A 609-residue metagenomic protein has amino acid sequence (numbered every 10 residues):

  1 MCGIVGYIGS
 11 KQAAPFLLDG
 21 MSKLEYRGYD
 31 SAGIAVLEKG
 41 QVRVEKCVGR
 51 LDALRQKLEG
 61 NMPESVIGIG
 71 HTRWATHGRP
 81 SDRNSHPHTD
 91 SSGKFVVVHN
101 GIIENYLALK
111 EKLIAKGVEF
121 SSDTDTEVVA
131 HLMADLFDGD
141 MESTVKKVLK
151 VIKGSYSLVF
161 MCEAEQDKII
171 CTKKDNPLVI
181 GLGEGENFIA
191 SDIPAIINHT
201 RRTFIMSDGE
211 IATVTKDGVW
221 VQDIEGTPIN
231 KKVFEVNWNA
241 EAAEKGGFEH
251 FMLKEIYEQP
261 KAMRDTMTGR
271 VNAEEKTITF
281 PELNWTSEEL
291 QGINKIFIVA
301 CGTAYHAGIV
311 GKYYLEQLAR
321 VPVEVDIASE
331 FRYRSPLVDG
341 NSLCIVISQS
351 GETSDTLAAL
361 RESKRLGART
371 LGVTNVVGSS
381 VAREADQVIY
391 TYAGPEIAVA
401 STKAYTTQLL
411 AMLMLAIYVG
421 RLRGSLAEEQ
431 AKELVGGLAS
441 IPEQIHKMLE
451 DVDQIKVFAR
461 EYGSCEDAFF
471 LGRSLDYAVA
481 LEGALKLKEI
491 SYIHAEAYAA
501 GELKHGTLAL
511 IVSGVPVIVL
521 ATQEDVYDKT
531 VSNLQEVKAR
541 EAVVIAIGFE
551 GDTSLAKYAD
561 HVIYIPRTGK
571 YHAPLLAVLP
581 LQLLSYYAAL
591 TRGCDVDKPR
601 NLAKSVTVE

Functional and structural regions predicted by a protein language model:
M1-H250, K261-N294, Y333, E428 (+3 more regions): Conserved short alpha-helical segments that host acidic/polar catalytic motifs at enzyme active sites
V66, G70-R83, E274-S287, G311-I347 (+2 more regions): Glycine-rich oxoanion-binding loops at beta->alpha junctions
P87-T89, M161, I170-C171, T203-F204 (+13 more regions): Replace "in large, NTP-powered and nucleic-acid-processing enzymes" with "in large, NTP-powered factors and other
I152-E186, F458, G463-E489, V526 (+1 more regions): Acidic/histidine-rich
V179-R201, S329-S363, K504-K538, T568-Q582 (+1 more regions): Glycine-rich, anion-gripping cofactor-binding loops and their flanking helix/strand elements in enzyme active sites
G226, M252, V543, A556-Y558 (+1 more regions): Generic C-terminus detector
Q259-M263, M267-F297, Q387-P516, A589-E609: Active-site phosphate/pyrophosphate-binding segments
Q291-S440, T522-I563, L584: Glycine-rich phosphate-binding loops that contact phosphosugars or nucleotide phosphates
